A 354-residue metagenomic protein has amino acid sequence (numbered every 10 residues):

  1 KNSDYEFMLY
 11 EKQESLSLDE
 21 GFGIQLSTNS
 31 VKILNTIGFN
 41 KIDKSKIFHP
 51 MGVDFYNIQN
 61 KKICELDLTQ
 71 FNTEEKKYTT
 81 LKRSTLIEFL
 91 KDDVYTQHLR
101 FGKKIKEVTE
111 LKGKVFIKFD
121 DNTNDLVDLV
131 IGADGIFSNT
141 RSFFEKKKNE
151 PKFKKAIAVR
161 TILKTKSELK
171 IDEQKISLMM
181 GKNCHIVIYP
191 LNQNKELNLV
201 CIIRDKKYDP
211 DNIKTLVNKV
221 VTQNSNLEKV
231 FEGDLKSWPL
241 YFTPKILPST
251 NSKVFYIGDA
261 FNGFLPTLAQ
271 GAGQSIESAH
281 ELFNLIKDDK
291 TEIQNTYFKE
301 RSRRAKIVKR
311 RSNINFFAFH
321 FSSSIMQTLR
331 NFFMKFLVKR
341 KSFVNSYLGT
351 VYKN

Functional and structural regions predicted by a protein language model:
K1-N2, E6-Y10, I131-G132, I188 (+2 more regions): Conserved mid-domain beta->alpha element of the FAD-binding
E14-L16: Helix N-cap at the beta1-alpha1 junction of Rossmann-like dinucleotide-binding domains, i.e., the first residues
D19-G23, D211, L268-Q270: Short, solvent-exposed loop/turn segments at secondary-structure boundaries
S27-I162, R204-K214: Conserved N-terminal helical subregion
H49, G102, L111, K182 (+2 more regions): Structural motif
C64-Y78, K82-I87, D125, S167-S237: Conserved FAD/dinucleotide-binding core of flavoprotein oxidoreductases
F137-S138, A158-R160, C184-V187, F261-N262: Histidine-centered metal-chelating micro-motifs
N331-N354: C-terminal auxiliary extensions adjacent to catalytic cores
